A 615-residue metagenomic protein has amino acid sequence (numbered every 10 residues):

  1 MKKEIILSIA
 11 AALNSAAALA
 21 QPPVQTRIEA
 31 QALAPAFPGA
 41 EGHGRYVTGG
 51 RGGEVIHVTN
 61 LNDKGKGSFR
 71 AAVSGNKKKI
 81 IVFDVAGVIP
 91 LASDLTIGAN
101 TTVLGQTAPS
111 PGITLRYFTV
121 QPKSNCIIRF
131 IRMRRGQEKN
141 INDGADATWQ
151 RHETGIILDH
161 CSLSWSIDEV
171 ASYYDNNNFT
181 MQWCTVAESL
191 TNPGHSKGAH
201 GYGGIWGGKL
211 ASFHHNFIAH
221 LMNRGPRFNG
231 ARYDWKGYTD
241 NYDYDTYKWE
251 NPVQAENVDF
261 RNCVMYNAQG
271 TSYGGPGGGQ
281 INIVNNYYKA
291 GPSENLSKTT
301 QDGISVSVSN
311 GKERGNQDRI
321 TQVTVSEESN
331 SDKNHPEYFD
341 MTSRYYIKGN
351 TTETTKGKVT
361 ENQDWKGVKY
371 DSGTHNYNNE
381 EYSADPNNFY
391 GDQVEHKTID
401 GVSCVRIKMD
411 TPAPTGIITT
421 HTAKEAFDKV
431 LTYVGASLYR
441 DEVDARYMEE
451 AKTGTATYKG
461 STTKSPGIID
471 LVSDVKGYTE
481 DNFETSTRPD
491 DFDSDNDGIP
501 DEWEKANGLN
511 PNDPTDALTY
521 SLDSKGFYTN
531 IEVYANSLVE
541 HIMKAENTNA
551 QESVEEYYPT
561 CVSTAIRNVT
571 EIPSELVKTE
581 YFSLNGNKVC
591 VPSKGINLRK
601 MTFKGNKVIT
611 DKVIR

Functional and structural regions predicted by a protein language model:
P35-I81, S583-V589: Acidic Gly/Asp/Thr-rich repetitive segments characteristic of extracellular carbohydrate-active and adhesion proteins
R70-K77, V88-L104, P111-F130, R135-T154 (+1 more regions): Extracellular beta-strand-rich solenoid/capping regions of secreted or surface-exposed proteins that bind or remodel
N100, G105, S124-R135, H152-W165 (+5 more regions): Right-handed parallel beta-helix
L115-T119, N140-Q150, W165-Y173, G194-G208 (+4 more regions): Extracellular beta-strand/beta-solenoid scaffold signature
R227-R232, G237, V253-D474: Extracellular beta-rich repeat passengers
V475-V562: Extracellular calcium-associated, cysteine-rich motifs in secreted modular proteins
C561-K588: Residue-level detector of functionally pivotal "anchor" positions at catalytic/ligand-binding pockets or at interdomain
I596-R615: C-terminal tail/sorting-segment detector
